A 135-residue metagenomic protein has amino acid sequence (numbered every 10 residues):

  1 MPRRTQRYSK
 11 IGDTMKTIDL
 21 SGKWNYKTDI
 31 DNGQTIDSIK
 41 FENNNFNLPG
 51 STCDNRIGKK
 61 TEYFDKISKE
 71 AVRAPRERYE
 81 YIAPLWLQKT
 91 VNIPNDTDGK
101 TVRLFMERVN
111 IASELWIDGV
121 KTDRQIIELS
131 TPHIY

Functional and structural regions predicted by a protein language model:
M1-K10: Short, low-complexity, charge-dense intrinsically disordered segments
K16-G33, L48-D65, E70-V72, E77-Y135: Accessory beta-strand-rich segments of carbohydrate-active enzymes
T35-N44, P49: Short Gly/aromatic-enriched secondary-structure transition segments
